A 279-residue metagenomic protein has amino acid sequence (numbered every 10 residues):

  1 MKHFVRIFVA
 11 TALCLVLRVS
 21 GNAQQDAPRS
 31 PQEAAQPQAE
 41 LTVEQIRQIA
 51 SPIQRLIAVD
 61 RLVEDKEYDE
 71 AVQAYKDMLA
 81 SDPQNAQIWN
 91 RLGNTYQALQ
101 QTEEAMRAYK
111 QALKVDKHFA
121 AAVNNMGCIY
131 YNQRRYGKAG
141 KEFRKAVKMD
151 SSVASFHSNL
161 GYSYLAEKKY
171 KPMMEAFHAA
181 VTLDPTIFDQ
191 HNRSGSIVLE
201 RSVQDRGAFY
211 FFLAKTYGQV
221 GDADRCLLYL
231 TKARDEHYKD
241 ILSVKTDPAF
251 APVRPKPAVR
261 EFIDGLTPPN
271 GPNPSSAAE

Functional and structural regions predicted by a protein language model:
A50-Q87, R91-A98: Alpha-helical segment of the N-proximal tetratricopeptide repeat
V63, N90, N94-Q97, K114 (+4 more regions): Position-specific recognition of the canonical hydrophobic site in helix A of tetratricopeptide repeat
